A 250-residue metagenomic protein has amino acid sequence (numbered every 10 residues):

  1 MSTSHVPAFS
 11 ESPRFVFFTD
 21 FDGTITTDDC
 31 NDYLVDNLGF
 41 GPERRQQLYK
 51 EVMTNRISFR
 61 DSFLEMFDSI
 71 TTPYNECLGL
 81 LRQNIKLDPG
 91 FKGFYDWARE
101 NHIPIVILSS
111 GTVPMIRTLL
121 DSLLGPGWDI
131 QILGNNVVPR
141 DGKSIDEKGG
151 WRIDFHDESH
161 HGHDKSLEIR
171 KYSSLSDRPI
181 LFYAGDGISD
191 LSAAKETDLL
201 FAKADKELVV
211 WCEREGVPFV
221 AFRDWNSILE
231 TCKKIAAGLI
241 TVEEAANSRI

Functional and structural regions predicted by a protein language model:
S2-N136: Alpha-helical substrate-recognition element adjacent to the catalytic core
S2-T3, G93-D96, E100-P104, G111-I250: C-terminal cap/substrate-recognition subdomain and adjoining C-terminal extension of metal-dependent phosphatase-like
